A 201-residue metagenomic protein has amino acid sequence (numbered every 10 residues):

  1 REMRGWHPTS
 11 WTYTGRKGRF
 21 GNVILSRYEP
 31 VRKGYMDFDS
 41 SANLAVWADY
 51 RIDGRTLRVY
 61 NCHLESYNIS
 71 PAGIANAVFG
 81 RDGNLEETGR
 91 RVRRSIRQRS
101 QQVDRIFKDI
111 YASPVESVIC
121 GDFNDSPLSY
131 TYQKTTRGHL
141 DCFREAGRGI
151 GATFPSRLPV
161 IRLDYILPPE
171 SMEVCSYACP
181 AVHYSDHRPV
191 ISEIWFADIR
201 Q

Functional and structural regions predicted by a protein language model:
R1-A72, A178-A181: Structured beta-strand-rich core segments of catalytic domains in phosphoester-bond hydrolases
E2-W6, N76-V78, T135-G138: Glycine-rich, phosphate-binding/catalytic loops in enzymes
Y13, K17, S40, R94-Q98 (+3 more regions): Extracytoplasmic/periplasmic, Sec-exported soluble proteins
R51, S95-C120: His/acidic metal-ligating clusters that form di-metal
L64, D122-F123: Active-site metal-binding loops of divalent metal-dependent hydrolases
I74-V92: A solvent-exposed, charged loop/short amphipathic helix patch at secondary-structure junctions
K108-S117, F123-Q201: Metal-dependent phosphoester-hydrolase catalytic domains
